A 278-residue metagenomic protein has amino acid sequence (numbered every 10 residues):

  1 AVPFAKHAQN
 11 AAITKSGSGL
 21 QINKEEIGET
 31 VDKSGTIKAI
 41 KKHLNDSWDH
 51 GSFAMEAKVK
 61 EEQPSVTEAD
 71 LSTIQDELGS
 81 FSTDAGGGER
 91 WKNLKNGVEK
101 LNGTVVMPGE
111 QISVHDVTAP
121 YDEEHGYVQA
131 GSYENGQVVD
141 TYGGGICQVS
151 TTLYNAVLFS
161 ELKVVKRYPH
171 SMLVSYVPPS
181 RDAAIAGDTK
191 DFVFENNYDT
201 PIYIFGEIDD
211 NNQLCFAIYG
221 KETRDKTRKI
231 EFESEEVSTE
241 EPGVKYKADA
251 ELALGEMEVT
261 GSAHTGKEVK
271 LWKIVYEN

Functional and structural regions predicted by a protein language model:
V2-N278: Well-ordered beta-sheet/strand-loop patches within structured domains
